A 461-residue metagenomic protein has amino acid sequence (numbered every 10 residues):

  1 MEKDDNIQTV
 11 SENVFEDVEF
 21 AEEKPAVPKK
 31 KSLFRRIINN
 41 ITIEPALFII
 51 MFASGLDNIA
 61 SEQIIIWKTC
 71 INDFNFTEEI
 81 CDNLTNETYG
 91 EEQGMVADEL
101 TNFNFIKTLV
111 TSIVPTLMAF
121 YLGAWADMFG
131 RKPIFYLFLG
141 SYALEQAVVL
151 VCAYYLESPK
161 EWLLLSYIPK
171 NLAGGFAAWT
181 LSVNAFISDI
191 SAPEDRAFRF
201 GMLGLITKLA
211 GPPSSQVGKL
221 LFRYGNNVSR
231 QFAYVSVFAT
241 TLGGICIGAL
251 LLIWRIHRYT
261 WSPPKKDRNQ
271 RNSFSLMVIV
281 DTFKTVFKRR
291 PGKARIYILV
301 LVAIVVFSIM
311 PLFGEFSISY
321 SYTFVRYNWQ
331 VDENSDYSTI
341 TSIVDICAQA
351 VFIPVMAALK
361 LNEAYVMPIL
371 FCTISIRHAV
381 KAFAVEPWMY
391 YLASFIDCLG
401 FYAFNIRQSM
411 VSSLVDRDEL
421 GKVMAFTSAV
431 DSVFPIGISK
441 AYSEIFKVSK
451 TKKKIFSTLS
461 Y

Functional and structural regions predicted by a protein language model:
F15-N40, R258-A303, V325-R326: Juxtamembrane intracellular "pre-TM" segments in multi-pass secondary transporters
F48, E145, C152, L156-A178 (+1 more regions): Hydrophobic core of transmembrane alpha-helices in multi-pass small-molecule transporters, especially MFS/SLC-type
A60-S61, F176-A192, Y402-D416: Intracellular juxtamembrane helix-capping segments at the cytosolic ends of symmetry-related transmembrane helices
L137-P159, C372-V385: C-terminal ends and interior cores of transmembrane alpha-helices in multi-pass membrane transporters/permeases
S166-I206: Cytoplasmic helix-loop-helix junction between adjacent transmembrane helices in 12-TM secondary transporters
D195-R223, I245, S428-K440: Glycine-rich segments within core transmembrane alpha-helices of 12-TM secondary carriers
F222-G243, E444-Y461: A membrane-interface helix-boundary motif in multi-pass transporters
N334-L359, L370, I374, G437: Transmembrane alpha-helices of Major Facilitator/SLC transporters
